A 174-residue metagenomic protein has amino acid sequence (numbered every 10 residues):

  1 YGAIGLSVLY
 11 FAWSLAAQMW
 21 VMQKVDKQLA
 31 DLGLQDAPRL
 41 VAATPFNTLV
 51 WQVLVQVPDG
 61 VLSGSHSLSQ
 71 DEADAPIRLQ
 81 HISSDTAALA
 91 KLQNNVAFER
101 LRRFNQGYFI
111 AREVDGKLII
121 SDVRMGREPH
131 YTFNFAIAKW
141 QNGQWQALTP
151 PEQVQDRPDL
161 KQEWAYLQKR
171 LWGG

Functional and structural regions predicted by a protein language model:
Y1-M19: Internal/C-terminal transmembrane anchor helices
A17-A37: Alpha-helical transmembrane signal-anchor/signal-peptide segments
A37-P38, P45, V50-G174: Extracytosolic and intramembrane catalytic regions of membrane-associated proteins in envelope/secretory systems
